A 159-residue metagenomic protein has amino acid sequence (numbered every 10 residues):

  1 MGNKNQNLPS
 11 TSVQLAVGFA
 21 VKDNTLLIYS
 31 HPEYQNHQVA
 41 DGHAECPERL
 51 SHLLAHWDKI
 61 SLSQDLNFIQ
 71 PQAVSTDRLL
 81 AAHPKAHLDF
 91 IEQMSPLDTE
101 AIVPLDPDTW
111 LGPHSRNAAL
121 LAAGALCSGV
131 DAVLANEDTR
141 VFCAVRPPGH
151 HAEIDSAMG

Functional and structural regions predicted by a protein language model:
G2-G159: HDAC/HDAC-like amidohydrolase catalytic core signature
